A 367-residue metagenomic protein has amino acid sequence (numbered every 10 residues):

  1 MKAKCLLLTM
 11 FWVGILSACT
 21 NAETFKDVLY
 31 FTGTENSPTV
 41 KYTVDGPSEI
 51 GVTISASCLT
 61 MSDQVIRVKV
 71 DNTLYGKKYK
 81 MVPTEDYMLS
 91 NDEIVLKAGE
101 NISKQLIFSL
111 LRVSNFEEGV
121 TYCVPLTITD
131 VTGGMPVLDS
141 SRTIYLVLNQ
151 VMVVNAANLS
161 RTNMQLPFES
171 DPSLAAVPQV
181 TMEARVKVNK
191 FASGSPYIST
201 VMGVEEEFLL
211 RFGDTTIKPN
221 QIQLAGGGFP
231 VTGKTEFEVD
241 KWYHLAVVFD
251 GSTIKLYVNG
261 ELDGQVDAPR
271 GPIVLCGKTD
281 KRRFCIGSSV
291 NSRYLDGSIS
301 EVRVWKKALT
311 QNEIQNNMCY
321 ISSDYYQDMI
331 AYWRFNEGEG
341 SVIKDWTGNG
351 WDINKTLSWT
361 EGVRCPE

Functional and structural regions predicted by a protein language model:
M1-C5, T9-P47, D139-L146: Bacterial Sec-dependent N-terminal signal peptides
D45, F168-M182, K234-Y243, G277 (+2 more regions): Extracellular/lumenal carbohydrate-interaction signature centered on repeated Trp-anchored short motifs
S114-V124: Short glycine/proline/serine/threonine-rich loop/turn segments at secondary-structure transition edges
S140-S160, C319-E367: Extracytoplasmic low-complexity segments
N149-N158, N189-F191, R211-G271, W359-E367: Extracellular glycan-interaction surfaces
M152-Q221, L309-E313: Extracellular glycan-recognition modules
P178-K190, S292-N317, I330-E339: Extracellular, beta-strand-rich glycan-interacting domains
G277-S300, Q315-S322, E367: Extracellular glycan-interaction patches encoded by glycine-rich segments
